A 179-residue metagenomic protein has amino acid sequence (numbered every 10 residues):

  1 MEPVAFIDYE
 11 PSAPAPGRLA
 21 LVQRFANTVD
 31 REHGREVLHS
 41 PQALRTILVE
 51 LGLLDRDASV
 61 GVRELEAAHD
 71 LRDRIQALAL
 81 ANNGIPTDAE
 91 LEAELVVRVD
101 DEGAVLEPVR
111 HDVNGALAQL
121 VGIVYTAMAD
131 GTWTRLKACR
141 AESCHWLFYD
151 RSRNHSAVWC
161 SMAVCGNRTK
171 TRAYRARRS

Functional and structural regions predicted by a protein language model:
M1-A138, E142-Y149: Short helix-coil boundary/hinge micro-motifs
L136-A141, A157, M162, R168: Residues immediately within or flanking Cys/His clusters that coordinate Zn2+ in small zinc-binding modules
D150-A157: Short linker/helix segments within small regulatory modules
A163-S179: Basic DNA-binding region of bZIP-type proteins
